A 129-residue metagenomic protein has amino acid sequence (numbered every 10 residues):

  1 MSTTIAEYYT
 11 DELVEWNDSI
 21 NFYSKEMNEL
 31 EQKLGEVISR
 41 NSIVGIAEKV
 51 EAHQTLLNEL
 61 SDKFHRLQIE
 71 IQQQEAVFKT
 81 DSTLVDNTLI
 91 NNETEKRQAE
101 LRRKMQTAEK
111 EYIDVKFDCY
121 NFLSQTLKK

Functional and structural regions predicted by a protein language model:
M1-K129: Charge-rich amphipathic alpha-helical interaction elements
